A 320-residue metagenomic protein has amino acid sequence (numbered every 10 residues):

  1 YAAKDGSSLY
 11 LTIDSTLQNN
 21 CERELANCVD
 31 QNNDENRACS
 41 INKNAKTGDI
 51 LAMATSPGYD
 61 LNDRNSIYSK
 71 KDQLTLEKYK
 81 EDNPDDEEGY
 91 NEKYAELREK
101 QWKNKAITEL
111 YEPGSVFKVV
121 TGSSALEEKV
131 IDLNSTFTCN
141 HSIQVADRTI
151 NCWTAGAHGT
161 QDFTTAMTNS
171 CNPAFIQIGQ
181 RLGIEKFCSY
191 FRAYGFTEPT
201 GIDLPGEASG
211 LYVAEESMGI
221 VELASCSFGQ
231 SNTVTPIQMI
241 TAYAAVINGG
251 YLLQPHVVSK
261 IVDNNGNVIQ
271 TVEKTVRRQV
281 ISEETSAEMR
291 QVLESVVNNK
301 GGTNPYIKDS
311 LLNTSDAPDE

Functional and structural regions predicted by a protein language model:
Y1, I13, K46-V116, V120-S315 (+1 more regions): Beta-lactam-recognizing serine transpeptidase/beta-lactamase-like catalytic domain environment
Y1-A38, K46: Conserved, well-ordered alpha-helix/loop/beta-strand core segments that scaffold catalytic motifs
C39-I41, V258: Conserved beta-strand and immediately adjacent loop positions that scaffold enzyme active sites
